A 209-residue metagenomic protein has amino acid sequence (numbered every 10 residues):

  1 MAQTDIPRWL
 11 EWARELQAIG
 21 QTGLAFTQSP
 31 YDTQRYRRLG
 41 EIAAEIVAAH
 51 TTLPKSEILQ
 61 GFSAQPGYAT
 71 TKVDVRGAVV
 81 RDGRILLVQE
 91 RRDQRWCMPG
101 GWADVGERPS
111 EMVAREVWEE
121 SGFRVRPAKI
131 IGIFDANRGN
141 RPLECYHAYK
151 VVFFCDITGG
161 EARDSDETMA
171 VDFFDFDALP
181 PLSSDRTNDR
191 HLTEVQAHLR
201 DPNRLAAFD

Functional and structural regions predicted by a protein language model:
A2-R38, I42, R95, D166-D209: Nudix hydrolase/Nudix homology domain
T4-R8, P54, R108: Secondary-structure junction/capping motif
L10-W12, S63-G67, N140-P142, T158-G160: Intrinsically disordered, low-complexity segments enriched in polar/charged residues with Gly/Pro, especially when
P30-R76: Acidic, metal-coordinating catalytic segment for phosphate/diphosphate chemistry, firing primarily on the Nudix
L59-M98, V125, K129: N-terminal strand-loop-strand
A103-P127, D135-E194, A207-D209: Unchanged
